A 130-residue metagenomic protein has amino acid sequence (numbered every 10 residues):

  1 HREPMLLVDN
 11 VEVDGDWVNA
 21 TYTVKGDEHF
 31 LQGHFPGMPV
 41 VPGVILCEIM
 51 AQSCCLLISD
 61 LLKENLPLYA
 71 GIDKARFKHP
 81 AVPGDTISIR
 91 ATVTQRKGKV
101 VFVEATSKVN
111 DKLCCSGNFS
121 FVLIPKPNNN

Functional and structural regions predicted by a protein language model:
H1-P36, V40, N65-L66, K78-V82 (+3 more regions): Non-catalytic linker/capping segments at the edges of enzyme domains
V11, V41-E64: Active-site helix/loop of acyl-thioester processing domains in fatty-acid/polyketide metabolism, spanning hotdog-fold
G15, I45, I49, V100-F102: An amphipathic alpha-helix/helix-turn recognition signal
S53-R90, C114-V122: Hydrophobic beta-strand-centered segment that forms part of the acyl-chain substrate-binding groove
E104-T106: Beta-strand signatures of extracellular beta-sandwich domains
